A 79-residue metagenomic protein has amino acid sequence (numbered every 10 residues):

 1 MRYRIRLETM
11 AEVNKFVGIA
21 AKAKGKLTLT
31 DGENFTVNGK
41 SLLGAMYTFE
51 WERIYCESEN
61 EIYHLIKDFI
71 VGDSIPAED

Functional and structural regions predicted by a protein language model:
M1-L7: Short glycine-/aliphatic-rich beta-strand segments at the starts of folded cytosolic domains
M10-K26, N34-W51: Amphipathic alpha-helical interaction surfaces in cytosolic regulatory modules
G32-N34, E61: Short, ordered loop/turn segments at secondary-structure junctions
T48-D79: C-terminal structural segments of small proteins and small subunits
